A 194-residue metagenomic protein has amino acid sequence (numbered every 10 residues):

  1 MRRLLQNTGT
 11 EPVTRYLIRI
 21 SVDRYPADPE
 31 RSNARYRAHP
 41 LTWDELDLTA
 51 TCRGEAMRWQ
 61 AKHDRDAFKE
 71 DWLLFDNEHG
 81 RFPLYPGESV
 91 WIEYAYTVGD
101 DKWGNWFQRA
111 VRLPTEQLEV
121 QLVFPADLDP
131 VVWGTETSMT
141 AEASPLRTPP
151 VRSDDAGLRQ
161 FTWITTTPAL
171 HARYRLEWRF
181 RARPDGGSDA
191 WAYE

Functional and structural regions predicted by a protein language model:
M1-E194: Lumenal/extracellular ectodomains and adaptor appendage modules of the eukaryotic vesicle/secretory system
